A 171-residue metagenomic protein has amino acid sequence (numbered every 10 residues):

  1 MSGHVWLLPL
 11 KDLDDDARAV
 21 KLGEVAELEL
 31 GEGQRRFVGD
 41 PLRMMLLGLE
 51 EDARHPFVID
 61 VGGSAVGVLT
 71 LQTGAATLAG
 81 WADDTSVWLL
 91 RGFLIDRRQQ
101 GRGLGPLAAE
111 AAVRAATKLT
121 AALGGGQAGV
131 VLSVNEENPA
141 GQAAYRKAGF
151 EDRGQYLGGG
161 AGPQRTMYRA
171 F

Functional and structural regions predicted by a protein language model:
G3-R98, A111, A115-A122: Acetyl-CoA-dependent GNAT
H4-V5, V87, G126-Q142, R146-F171: C-terminal "cap" of GNAT-fold acetyltransferases
T70-A75, G103-G105, L132-S133: Short flexible/disordered coil segments
D83, G105, A109, G160: Short, conserved glycine- and acidic-residue-centered signature motifs in active-site or ligand-binding loops
G92, D96-E110, G124, E136-A143 (+1 more regions): Conserved glycine-rich acetyl-CoA-binding loop
G105, A116-K118, G154, G162: Alpha-helix termini
